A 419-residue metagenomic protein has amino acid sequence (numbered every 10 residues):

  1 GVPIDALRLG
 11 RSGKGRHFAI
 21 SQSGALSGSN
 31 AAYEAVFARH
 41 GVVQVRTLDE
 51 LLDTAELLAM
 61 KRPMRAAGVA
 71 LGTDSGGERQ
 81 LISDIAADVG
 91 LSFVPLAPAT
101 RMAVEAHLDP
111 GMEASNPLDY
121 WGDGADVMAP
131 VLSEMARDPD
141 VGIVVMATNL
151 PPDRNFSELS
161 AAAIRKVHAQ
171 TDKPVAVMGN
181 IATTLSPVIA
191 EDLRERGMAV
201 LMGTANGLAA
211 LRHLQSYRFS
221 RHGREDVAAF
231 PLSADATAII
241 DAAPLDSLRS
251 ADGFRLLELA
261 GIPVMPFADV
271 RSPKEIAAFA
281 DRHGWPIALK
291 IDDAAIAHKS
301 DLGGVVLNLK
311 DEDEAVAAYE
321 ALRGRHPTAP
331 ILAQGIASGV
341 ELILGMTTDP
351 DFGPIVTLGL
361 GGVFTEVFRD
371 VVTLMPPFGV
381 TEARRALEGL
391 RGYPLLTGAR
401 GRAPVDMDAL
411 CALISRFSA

Functional and structural regions predicted by a protein language model:
R11-G28, G179-R196: Glycine-rich, charge-decorated loop segments at or immediately adjacent to ligand/cofactor-binding or catalytic sites
G13-F18, A38, R65-L150: Short glycine-cluster motifs
S27-S29, A35, G41-Q44, K166 (+6 more regions): ATP-dependent carboxylate activation and anion-phosphoryl transfer catalytic cores that bind Mg-ATP to form
G41-L48, M202, T237-I287, I291: A conserved helix-loop-beta module that forms one wall/lid of the active-site cleft in ATP-utilizing catalytic domains
V43-S75, P98: Hard-cation-handling environments
P63-I85, L248, A268-D292, E312-F378: Phosphate-binding site of ATP-dependent enzymes
S157-I164: Charged helix-capping and loop-helix junction motifs
V200, T204-D241: Intrinsic disorder at enzyme termini
